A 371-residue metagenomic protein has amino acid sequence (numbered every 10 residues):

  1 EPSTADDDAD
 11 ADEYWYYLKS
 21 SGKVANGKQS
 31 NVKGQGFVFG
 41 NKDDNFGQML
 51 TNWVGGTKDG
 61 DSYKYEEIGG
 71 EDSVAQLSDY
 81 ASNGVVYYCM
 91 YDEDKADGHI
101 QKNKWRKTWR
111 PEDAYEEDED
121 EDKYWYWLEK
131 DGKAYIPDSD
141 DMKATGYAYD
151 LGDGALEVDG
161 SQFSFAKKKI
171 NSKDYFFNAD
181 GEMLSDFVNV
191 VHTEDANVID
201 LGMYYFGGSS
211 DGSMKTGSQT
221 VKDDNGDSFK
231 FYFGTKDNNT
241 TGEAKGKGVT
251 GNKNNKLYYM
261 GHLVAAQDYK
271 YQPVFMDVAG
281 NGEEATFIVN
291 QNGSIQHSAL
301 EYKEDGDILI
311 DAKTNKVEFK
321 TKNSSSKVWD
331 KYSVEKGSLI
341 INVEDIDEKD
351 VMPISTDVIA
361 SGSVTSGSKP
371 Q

Functional and structural regions predicted by a protein language model:
E1-Q371: Extracellular adhesion/carbohydrate-binding repeat motifs centered on closely spaced tryptophans
